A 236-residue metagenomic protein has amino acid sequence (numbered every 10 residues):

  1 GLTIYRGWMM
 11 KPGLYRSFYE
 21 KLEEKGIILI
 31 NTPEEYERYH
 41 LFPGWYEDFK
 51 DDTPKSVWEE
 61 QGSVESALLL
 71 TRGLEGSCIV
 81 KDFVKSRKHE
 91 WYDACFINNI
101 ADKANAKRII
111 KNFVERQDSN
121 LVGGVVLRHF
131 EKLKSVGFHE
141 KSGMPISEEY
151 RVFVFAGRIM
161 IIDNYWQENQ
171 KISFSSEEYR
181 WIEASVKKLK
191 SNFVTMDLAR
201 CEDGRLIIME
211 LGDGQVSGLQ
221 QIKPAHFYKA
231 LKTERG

Functional and structural regions predicted by a protein language model:
L2-P12: Aromatic- and Gly/Pro-rich donor/ligand-binding loops that form nucleotide- or phosphate-bearing donor binding pockets
M10, E20-E148, I162-E183: Active-site nucleotide/adenylate-binding loops and adjacent lid/helix of ATP-dependent enzymes
C78, M160-I161, V194, I207-E210: Protein kinase-like catalytic core scaffold
E149-R151, D197: Short, surface-exposed charged micro-motifs
V154-R158, E202-G204: Short acidic-glycine loop/turn motifs at beta-strand connectors
R158, N164-Q167, L211-V216: Short beta->alpha transition motifs characteristic of CBS
S176, K188-S191, R200-G236: C-terminal active-site "lid" helix and adjoining low-complexity regulatory extension at the edge of ATP-using catalytic
I182-K187, F193: A conserved acidic, glycine/proline-rich C-terminal tail/linker
